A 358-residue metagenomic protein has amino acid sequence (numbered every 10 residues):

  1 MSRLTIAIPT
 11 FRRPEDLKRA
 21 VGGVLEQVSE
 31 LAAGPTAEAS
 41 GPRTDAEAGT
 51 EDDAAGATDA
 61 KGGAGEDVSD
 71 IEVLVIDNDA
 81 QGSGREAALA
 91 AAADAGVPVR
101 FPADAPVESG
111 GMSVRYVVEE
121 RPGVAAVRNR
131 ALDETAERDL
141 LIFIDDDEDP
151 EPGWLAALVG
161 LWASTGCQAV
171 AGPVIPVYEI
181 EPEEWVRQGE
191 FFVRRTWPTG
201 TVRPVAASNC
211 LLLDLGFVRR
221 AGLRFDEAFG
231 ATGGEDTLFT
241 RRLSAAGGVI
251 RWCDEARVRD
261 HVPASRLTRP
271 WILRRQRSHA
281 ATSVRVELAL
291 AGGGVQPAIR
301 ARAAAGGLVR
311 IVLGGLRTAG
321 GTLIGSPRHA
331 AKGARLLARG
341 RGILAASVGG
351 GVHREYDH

Functional and structural regions predicted by a protein language model:
L4-D16, A20, Q27-V28, I76: A conserved hydrophobic helix/loop-capping motif in glycosyltransferases and polysaccharide synthases
G23-A39, D45, E51, A57-V117: Acidic donor-binding segment of Leloir-type glycosyltransferases
Y116-A136: Glycine-rich, basic loop-to-helix element that forms the pyrophosphate-binding segment of sugar-nucleotide handling
R138-D149: Short beta-strand-to-loop acidic/aromatic patch adjacent to the donor-nucleotide binding site
G153-E184: Conserved donor NDP-sugar-binding/catalytic core segment of glycosyltransferases
G172-P173, R187-P204: Short, flexible, basic/aromatic active-site loop/helix in glycosyltransferases
G230-R241: Acidic donor-binding loop at a coil-to-helix junction in glycosyltransferase catalytic cores that engages
R274-S278, G292-H358: Non-catalytic, C-terminal membrane-associated alpha-helical segments of glycosyltransferases
